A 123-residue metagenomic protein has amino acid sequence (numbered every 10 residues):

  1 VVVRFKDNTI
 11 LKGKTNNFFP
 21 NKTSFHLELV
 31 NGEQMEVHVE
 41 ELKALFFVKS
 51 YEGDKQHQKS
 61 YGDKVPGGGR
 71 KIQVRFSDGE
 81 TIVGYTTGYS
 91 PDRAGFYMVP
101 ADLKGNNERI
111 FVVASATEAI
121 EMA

Functional and structural regions predicted by a protein language model:
V1-A123: Conserved RNA-binding domains used in RNP assembly and mRNA/RNA metabolism
